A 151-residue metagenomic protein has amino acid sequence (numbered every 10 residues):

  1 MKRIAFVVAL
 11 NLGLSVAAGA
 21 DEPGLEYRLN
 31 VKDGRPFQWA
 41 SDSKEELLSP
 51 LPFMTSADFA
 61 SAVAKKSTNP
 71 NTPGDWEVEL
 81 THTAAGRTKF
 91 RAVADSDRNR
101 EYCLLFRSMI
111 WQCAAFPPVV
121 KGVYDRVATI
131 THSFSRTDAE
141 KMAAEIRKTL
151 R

Functional and structural regions predicted by a protein language model:
A5-S15: Bacterial N-terminal signal peptides
G19-R151: Structural signature of multi-pass, alpha-helical inner-membrane proteins
